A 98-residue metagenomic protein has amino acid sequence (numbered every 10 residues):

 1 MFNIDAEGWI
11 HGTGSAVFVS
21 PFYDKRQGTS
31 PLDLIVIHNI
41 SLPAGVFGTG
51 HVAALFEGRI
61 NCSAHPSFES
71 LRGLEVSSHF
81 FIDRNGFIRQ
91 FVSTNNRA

Functional and structural regions predicted by a protein language model:
F2-R26, L34, S41-A98: Active-site-adjacent loop/helix surface patches within enzyme catalytic domains that shape the substrate-binding cleft
S30: Structured loop/turn residues at beta-strand edges in well-structured enzyme cores
